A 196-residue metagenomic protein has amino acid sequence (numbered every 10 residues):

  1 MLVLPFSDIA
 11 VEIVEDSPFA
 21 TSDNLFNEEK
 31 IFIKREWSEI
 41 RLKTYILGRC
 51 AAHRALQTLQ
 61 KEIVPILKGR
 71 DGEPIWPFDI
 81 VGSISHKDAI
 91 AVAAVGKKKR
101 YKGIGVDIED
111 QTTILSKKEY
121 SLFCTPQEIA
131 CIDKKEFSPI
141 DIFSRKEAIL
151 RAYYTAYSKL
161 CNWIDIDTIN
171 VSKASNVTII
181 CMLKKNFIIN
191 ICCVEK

Functional and structural regions predicted by a protein language model:
M1-K196: Core catalytic alpha/beta fold that binds nucleotide/phospho-ligands
